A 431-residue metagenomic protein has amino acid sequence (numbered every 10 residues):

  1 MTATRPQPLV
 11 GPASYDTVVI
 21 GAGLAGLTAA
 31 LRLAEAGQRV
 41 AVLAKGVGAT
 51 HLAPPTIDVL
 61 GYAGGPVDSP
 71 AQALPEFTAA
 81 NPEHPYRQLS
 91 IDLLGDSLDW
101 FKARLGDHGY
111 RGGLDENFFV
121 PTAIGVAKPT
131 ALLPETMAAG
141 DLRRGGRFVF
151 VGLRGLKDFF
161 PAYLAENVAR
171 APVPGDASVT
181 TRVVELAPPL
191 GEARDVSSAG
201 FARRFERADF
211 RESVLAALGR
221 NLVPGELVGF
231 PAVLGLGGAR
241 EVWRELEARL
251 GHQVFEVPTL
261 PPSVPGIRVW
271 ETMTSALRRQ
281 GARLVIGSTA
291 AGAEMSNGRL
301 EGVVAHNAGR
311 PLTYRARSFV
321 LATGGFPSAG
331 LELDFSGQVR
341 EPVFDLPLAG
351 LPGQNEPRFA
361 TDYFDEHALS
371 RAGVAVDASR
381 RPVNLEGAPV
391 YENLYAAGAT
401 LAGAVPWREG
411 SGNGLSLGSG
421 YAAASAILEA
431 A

Functional and structural regions predicted by a protein language model:
A13-Y15, G309-S318, V390: Core beta-strand elements of the Rossmann-like FAD/NAD(P) dinucleotide-binding domain in flavoenzyme oxidoreductases
Y15-V42: N-terminal Rossmann-like FAD-binding beta1-loop-alpha1 element of flavoenzymes
T17-I20, A41-L43, A290, Y314-G324: Short hydrophobic core segments
K45-P82, P188-R203: Conserved N-terminal glycine-rich FAD pyrophosphate-binding loop of Rossmann-like flavoproteins
G46, A308-G309, A316-S318, A322-A329 (+1 more regions): Glycine-/small-residue-rich beta->alpha transition segments that form the dinucleotide
P54, A329-R340, Y391-E392, A399-A431: A conserved FAD-binding loop/helix module that cradles the flavin
F159-P172, A208-V228, L234-A293: Helical element adjacent to the flavin cofactor pocket in flavoenzyme catalytic cores
H306, R310-P311, L348-G353, F359-A396 (+1 more regions): FAD-binding beta-loop-beta segment adjacent to the flavin cofactor pocket
